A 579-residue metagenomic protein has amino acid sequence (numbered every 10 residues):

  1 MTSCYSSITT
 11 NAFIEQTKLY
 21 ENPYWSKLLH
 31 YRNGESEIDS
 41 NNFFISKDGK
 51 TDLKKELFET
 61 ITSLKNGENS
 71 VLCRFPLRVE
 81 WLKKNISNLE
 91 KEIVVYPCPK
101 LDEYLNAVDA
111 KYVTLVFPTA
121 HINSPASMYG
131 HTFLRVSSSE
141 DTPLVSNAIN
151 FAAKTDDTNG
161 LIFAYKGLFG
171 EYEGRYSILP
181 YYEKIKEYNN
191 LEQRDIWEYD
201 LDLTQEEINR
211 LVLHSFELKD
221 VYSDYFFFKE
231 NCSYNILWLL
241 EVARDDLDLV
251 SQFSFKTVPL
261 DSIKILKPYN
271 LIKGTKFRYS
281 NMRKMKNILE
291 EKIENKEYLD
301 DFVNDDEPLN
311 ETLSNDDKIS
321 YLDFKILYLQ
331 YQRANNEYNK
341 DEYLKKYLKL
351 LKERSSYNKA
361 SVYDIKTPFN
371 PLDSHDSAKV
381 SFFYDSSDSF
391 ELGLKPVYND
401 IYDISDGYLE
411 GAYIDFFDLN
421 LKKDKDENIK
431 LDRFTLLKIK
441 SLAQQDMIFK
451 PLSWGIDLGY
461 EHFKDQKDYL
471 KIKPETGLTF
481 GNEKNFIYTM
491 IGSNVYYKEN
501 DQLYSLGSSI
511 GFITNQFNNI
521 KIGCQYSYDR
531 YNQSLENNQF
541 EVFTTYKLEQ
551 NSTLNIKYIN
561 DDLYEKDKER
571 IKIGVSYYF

Functional and structural regions predicted by a protein language model:
N33-V108: Low-complexity, highly charged intrinsically disordered N-terminal segments that act as targeting/localization
D109-L191, L394, D403, Y413 (+2 more regions): Glycine-rich catalytic cores of cysteine/serine-nucleophile enzymes that process amide/ester linkages in cell-envelope
Y181-T257, Y496-Y497, Y558: Active-site nucleophile-His-acid catalytic modules used for acyl/amide transfer and hydrolysis across diverse enzymes
K229, S233, K276-L409: Outer-membrane beta-barrel initiation region
F383-S387, V397-N399, N420-D424, I439 (+5 more regions): Outer-membrane beta-barrel pore domains and translocons
L392-L394, V542, D567-F579: Outer-membrane beta-barrel "beta-signal"
D400-G407, S441-F449, T479-Y488, Q516-C524 (+2 more regions): Repeated loop/turn-to-beta-strand initiation elements of outer-membrane beta-barrel proteins
Y469-R530: Detector for outer-membrane/organellar transmembrane beta-barrel domains, recognizing the amphipathic beta-strand
